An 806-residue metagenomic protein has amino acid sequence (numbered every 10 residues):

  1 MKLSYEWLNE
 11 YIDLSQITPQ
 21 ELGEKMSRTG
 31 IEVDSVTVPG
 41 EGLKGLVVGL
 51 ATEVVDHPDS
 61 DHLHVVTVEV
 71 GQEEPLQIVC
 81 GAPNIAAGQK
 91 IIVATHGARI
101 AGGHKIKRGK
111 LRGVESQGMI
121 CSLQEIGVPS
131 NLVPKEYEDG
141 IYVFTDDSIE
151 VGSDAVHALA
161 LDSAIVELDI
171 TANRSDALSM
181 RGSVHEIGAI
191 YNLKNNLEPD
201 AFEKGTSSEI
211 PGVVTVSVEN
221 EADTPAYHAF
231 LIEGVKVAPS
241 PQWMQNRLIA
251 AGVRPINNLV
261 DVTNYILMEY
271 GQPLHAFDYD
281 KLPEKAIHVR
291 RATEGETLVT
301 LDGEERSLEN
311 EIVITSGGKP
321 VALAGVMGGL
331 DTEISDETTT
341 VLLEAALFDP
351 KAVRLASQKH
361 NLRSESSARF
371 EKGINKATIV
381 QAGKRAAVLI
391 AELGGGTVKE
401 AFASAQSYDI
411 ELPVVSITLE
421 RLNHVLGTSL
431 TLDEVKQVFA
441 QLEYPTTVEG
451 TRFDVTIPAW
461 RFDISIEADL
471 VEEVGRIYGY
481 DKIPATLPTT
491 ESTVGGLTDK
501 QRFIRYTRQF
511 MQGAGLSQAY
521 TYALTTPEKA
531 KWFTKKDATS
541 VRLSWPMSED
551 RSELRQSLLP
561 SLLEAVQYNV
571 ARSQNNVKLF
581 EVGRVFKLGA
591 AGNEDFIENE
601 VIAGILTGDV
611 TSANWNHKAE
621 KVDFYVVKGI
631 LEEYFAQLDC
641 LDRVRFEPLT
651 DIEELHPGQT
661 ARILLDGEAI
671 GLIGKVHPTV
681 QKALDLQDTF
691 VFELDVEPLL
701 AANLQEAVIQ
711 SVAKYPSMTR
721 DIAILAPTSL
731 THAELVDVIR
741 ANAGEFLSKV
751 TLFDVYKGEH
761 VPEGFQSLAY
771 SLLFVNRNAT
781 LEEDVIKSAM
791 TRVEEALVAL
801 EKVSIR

Functional and structural regions predicted by a protein language model:
M1-A201, L342, N375-K376, A382: Phosphate-backbone binding interfaces of nucleic-acid-interacting proteins
K2, Q441-Y444, I597, T611-R806: A carboxyl-terminal module marker
E41-K44, K204-T206, S492, L497 (+3 more regions): Beta-rich nucleic-acid/ligand-interaction surfaces
V48-I78, N257, T263-E333: Conserved mixed alpha/beta core segments that line enzyme active sites in large multi-domain catalysts
H64, N196-E296, V610: Glycine/proline-enriched, intrinsically flexible loops and inter-domain linkers
S116-P129, E136, I141-Y142, D302 (+3 more regions): Mobile "lid/hinge" segments at catalytic clefts and subdomain interfaces of large enzymes
Y191-S217, G396-R421, S429: Terminal amphipathic helices with adjacent charged low-complexity linkers/tails
V415, L419, N423-N575, A723 (+3 more regions): Extended, well-folded interaction surfaces typified by the phenylalanyl-tRNA synthetase beta subunit core
